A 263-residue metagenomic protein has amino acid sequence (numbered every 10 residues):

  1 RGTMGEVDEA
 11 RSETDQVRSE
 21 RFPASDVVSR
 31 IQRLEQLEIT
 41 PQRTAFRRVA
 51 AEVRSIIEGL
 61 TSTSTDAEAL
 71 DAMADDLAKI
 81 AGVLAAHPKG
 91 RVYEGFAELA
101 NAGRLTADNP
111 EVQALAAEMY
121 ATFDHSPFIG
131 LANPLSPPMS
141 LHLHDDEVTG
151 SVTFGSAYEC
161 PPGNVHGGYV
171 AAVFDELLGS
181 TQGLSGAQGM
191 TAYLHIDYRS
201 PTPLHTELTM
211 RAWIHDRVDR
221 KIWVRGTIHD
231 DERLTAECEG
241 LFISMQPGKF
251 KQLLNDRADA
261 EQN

Functional and structural regions predicted by a protein language model:
R1-Q16: N-terminal acidic, proline/glycine-rich, low-complexity intrinsically disordered segments
G5-E9, R21-A116, T202-L204, H215-N263: HotDog/MaoC-like acyl-thioester-processing domains
E35, L141-E147, V165-Q188: Active-site helix/loop of acyl-thioester processing domains in fatty-acid/polyketide metabolism, spanning hotdog-fold
P41-G59, F128-N164: Catalytic strand-loop segment that frames the active site of acyl-thioester-processing enzymes
P162-G163, G167, P201: Alpha-helix N-cap/helix-initiation motif
G189-Y193: Short, structured beta-strand/loop micro-motifs enriched in basic residues and often containing a Trp
